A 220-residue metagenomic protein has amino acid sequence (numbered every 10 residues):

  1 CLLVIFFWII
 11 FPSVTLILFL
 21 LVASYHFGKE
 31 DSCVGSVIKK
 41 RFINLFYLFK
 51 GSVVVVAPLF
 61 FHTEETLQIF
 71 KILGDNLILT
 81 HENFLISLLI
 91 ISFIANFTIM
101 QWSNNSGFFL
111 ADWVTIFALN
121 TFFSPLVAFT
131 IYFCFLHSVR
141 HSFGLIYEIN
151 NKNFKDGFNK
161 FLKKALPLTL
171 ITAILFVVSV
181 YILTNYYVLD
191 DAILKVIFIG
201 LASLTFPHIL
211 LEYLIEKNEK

Functional and structural regions predicted by a protein language model:
L2-F60, Q68-D75: Membrane-interface helix-loop-helix junctions at boundaries between adjacent transmembrane segments
V14-Y25, A128-R140, V196-L201: Hydrophobic core segments of alpha-helical transmembrane domains in multi-pass membrane proteins
L21-Y25, E30, L45-E65, E82-I99 (+3 more regions): Alpha-helical transmembrane segments of multi-pass integral membrane proteins
S24-I38, I94-N105, L145, I209-K217: C-terminal ends of transmembrane helices
C33-N44, T98-A111, N150-N159, V188-D190: Membrane-interface helix-boundary motifs at transmembrane edges
E64-L79, T184-D191: Membrane-interface helix termini and inter-helical loops of multi-pass transporters
Y132-N150, N159: Predominantly late transmembrane helices and immediately cytosolic-facing juxtamembrane segments
V178-I199: Extracellular/periplasmic helix-loop-helix junctions in multi-pass membrane proteins
